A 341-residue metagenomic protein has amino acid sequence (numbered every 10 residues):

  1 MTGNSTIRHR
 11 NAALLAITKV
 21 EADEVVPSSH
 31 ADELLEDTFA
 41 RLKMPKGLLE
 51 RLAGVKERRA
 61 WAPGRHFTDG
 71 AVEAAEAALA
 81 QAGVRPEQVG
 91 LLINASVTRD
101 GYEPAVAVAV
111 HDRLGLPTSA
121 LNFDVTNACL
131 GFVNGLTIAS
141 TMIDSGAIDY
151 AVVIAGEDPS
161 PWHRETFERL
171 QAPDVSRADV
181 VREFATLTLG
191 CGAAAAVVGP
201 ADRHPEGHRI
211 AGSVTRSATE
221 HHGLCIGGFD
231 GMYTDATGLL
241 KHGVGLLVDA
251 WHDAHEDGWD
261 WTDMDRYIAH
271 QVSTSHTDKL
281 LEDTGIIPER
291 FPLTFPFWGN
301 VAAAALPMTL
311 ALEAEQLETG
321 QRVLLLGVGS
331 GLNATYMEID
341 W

Functional and structural regions predicted by a protein language model:
T2-P63, A172-K241, V328, W341: Condensing-enzyme catalytic core mediating Claisen C-C bond formation in acyl metabolism
L15-T18, T126, A151-E157, V198 (+1 more regions): Short beta-strand segments
V26, E103-A105, T137, W162-F167 (+1 more regions): Short acidic, glycine/serine/threonine-rich loops at helix termini
L42-R51, G101-L116, W162-V175, H222-G223 (+1 more regions): Acidic-glycine-rich active-site phosphate/pyrophosphate-binding loop
V55-K56, Q88-L91, L114-V125, D174-V181 (+2 more regions): Glycine/charged-rich beta-loop-alpha catalytic/anionic-binding loops adjacent to active sites
T68, V72-A75, T98-D100, H111-D112 (+6 more regions): Claisen-condensing/thiolase-fold acyl-transfer catalytic domains that form or cleave C-C bonds in fatty acid
A147-T166, A218-H222: Acyl-CoA/ACP chain-elongation machinery
L224-R266: Oxyanion-binding "anion nests"
